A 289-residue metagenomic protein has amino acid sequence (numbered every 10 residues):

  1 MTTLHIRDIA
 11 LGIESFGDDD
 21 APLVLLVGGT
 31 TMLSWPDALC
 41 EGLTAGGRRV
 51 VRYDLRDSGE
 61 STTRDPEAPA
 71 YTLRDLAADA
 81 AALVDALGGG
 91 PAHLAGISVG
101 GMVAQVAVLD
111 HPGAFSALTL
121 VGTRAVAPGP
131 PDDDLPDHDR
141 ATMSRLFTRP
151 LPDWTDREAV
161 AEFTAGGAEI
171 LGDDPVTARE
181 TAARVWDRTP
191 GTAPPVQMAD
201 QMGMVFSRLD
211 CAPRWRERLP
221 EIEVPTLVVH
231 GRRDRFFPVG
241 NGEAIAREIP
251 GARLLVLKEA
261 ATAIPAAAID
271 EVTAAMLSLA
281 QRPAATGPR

Functional and structural regions predicted by a protein language model:
I9-T63: Conserved HGGG/HGGXW glycine-rich cap/lid loop of the alpha/beta-hydrolase fold
G29-T30, R232-D234, E259-A261: Acidic beta-to-alpha connecting loop that harbors the catalytic carboxylate
R74-A92: Conserved acidic catalytic loop of the alpha/beta-hydrolase fold
G90-D134: Conserved hydrolase catalytic core segment
H138-E217, V224, A244: Alpha/beta-hydrolase
I222, V228-H230: Short beta-strand/loop motif that positions the catalytic acidic residue of the alpha/beta-hydrolase fold
R235-N241: Conserved alpha/beta-hydrolase "acid-adjacent" motif
G251-R289: Catalytic active-site module of serine/aspartate enzymes centered on a nucleophile-bearing elbow/loop
